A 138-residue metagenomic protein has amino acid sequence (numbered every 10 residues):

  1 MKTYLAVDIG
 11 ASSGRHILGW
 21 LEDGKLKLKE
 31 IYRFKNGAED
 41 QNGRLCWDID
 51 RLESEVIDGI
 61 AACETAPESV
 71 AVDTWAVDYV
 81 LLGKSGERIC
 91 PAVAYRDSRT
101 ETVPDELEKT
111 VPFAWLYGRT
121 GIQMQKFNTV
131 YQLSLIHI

Functional and structural regions predicted by a protein language model:
M1-C90, G118: N-terminal glycine/serine-rich phosphate-binding loop of ATP-dependent small-molecule kinases, especially carbohydrate
A61-I136: Glycine-rich phosphate-binding/catalytic subdomain of phosphoryl-transfer and nucleotide/sugar-phosphate-processing
